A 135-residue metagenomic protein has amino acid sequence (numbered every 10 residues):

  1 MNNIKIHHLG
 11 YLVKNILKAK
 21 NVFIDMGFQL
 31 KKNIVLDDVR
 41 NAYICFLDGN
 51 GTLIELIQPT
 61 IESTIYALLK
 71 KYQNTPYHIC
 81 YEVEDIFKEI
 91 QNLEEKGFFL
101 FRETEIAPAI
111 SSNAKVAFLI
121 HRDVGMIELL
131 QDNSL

Functional and structural regions predicted by a protein language model:
M1, N33-V35, I44-D48, I54 (+1 more regions): Vicinal oxygen chelate
M1-R40: Long, hydrophobic N-terminal alpha-helical segment
K5-N15, C45-L47, A67-N92: Vicinal oxygen chelate
I6, D37-N41, E62-L69, Q73-Y77 (+2 more regions): A cross-kingdom feature marking solvent-exposed beta-strand/loop segments within repeated, beta-rich binding/scaffold
G10-Y11, E55-I57: Short, conserved beta-strand edge motifs with alternating hydrophobic and charged residues
I16-L30, I61-K70, V124-I127: Short N-terminal helix-initiation segments at or just after the protein's N-terminus
N21-D25, K88-E95: Replace "anionic and nucleotidyl ligands
N50, L56-I61, I65: A contiguous binding-surface segment within folded domains or other stable secondary-structure elements
